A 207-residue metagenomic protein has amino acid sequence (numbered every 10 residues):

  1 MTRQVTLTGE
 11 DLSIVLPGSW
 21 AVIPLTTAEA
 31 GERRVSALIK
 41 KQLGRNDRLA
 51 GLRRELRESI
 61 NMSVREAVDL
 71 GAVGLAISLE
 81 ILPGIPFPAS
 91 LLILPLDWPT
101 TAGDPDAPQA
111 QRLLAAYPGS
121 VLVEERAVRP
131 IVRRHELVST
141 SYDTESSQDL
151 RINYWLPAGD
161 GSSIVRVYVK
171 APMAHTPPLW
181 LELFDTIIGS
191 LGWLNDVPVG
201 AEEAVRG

Functional and structural regions predicted by a protein language model:
M1-G207: N-terminal targeting sequences that direct proteins away from the cytosol to non-cytosolic compartments
